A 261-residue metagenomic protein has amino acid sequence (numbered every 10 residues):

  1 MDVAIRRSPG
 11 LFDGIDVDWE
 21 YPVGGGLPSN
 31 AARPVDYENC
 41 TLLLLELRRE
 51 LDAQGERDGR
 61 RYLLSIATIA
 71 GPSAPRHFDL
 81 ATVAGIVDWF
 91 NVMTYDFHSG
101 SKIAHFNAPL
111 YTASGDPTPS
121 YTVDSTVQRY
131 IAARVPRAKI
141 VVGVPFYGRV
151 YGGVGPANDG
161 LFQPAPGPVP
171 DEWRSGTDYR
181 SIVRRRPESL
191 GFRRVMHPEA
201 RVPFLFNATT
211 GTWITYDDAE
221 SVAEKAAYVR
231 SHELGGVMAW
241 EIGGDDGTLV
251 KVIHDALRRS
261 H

Functional and structural regions predicted by a protein language model:
M1-R6, V35, E46, P164 (+2 more regions): Glycan-recognition patch characteristic of GH18 chitinases/ENGases and related GlcNAc/peptidoglycan-binding proteins
M1-S8, P72-V83, V123-V127, Y216-R230: Short, acidic/polar
D13, D88, G235: Receiver (REC) domain switch/active-site residues of two-component response regulators
G14-P22: Mobile, glycine-rich extracellular loop/lid and propeptide segments that shape or gate substrate/ligand access
P22-I182: Substrate-binding surface in catalytic domains of secreted glycosidases
R149-G152, A157, G211, D217-H261: Acidic/aromatic/glycine-rich contiguous surface patches that form carbohydrate-binding/processing clefts and analogous
D171-E233: Hydrophobic, secondary-structure "cap" segments at the distal end of domains
